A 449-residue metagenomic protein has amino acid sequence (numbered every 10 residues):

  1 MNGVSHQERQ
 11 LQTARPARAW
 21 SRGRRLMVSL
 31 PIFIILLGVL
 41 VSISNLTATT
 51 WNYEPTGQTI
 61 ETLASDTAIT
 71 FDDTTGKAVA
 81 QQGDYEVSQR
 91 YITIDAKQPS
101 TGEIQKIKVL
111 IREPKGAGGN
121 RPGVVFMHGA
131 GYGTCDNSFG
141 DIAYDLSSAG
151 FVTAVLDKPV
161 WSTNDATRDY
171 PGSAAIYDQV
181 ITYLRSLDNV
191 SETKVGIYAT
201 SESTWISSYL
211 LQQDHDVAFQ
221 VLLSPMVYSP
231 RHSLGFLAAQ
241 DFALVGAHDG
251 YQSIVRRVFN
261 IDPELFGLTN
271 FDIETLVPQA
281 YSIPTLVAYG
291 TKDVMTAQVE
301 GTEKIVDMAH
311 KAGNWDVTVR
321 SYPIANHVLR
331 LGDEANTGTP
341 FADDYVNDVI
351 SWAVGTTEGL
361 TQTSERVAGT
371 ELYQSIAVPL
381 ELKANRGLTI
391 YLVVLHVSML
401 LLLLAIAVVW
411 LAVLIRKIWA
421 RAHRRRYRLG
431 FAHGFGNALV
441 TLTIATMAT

Functional and structural regions predicted by a protein language model:
E61-G119: N-terminal cap/lid segment of alpha/beta-hydrolase-fold proteins
I104-L146: Short, surface-exposed "cap/lid" segments of acyl-processing enzymes
A143-T163: Conserved alpha/beta-hydrolase
T167-D188: Alpha/beta-hydrolase active-site loop
Y183-F242: Primarily recognizes the serine-hydrolase "nucleophile elbow" in alpha/beta-hydrolase and SGNH/GDSL folds
Y281, V287-Y289, D293: Short beta-strand/loop motif that positions the catalytic acidic residue of the alpha/beta-hydrolase fold
A325-V397: Catalytic active-site module of serine/aspartate enzymes centered on a nucleophile-bearing elbow/loop
G369-T449: Extended non-globular C-terminal regions
